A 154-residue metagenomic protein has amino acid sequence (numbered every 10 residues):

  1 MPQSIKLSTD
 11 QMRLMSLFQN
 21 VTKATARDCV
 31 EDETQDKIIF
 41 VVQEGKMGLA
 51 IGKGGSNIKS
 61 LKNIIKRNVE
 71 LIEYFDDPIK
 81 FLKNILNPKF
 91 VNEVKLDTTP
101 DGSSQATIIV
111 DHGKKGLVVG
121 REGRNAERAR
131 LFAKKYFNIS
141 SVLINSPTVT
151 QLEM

Functional and structural regions predicted by a protein language model:
M1-M154: RNA-contacting regions in translation and RNA-metabolism proteins, encompassing KH/S1 modules where present
